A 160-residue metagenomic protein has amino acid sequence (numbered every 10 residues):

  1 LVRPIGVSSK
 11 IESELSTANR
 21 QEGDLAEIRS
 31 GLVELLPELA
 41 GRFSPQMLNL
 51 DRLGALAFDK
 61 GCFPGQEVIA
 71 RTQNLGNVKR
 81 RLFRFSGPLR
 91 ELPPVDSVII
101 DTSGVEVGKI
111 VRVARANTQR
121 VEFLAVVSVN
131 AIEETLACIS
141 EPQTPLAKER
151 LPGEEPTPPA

Functional and structural regions predicted by a protein language model:
L1-S30: Acidic, low-complexity central loop/insert segments
L1-V7, F43-G61, V121: The conserved catalytic core of RNA pseudouridine synthases
P4-S8, L36, S128-N130: Helix N-cap / beta->alpha transition motif
E12-S16, L39-A40, L136-A137: Short, charged, solvent-exposed linker or helix-capping segments at domain edges/interfaces that act as flexible hinges
L15-T17, F58-K60, R112-A114: A generic local secondary-structure boundary/capping motif
R20-Q21, L25-D51: Short, conserved active-site entrance elements at the starts or edges of catalytic domains
L48-L56, A70-A160: Glycine-rich, small/acidic residue-mixed loop/short-helix segments
Q66-E67: Structural motif
